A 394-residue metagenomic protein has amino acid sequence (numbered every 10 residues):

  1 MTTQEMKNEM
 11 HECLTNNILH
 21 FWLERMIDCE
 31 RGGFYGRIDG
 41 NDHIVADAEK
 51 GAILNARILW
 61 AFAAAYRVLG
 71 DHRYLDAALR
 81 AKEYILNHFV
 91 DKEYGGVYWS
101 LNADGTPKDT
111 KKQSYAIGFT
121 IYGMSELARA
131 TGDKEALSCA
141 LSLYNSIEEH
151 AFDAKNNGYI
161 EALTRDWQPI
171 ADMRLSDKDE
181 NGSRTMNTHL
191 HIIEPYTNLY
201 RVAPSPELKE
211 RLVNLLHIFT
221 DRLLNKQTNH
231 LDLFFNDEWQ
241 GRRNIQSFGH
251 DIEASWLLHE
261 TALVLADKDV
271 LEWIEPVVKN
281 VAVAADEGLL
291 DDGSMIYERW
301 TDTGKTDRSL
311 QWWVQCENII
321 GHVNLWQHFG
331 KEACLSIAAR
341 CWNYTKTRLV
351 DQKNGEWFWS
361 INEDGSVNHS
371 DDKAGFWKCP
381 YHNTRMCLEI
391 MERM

Functional and structural regions predicted by a protein language model:
M1-M394: Glycan-recognition and catalytic cores of secretory/periplasmic carbohydrate-active enzymes
